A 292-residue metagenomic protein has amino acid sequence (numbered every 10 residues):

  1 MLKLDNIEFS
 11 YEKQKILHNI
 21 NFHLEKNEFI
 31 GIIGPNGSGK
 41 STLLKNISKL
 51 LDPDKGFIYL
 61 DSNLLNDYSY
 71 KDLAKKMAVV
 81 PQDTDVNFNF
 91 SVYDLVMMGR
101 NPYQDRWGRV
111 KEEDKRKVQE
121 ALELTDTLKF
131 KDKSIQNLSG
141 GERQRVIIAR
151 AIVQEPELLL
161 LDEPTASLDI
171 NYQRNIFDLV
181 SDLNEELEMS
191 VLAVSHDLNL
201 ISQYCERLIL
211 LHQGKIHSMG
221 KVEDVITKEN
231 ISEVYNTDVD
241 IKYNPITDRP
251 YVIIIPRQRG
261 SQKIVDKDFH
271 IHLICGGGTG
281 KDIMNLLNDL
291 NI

Functional and structural regions predicted by a protein language model:
S48: Helix-to-loop junction immediately C-terminal to a conserved catalytic motif
G56-L64, L73: Conserved ABC transporter NBD signature motif
M97, E112-F130: Conserved ABC ATPase "signature" region
S134-L138, E142: Conserved ABC ATPase signature
E155: Conserved catalytic motifs of ABC-family nucleotide-binding domains
L159-E163: Catalytic Walker B motif of ABC-type/P-loop ATPase nucleotide-binding domains
Q213-G214, G220: Conserved ABC ATPase "signature" C-loop
